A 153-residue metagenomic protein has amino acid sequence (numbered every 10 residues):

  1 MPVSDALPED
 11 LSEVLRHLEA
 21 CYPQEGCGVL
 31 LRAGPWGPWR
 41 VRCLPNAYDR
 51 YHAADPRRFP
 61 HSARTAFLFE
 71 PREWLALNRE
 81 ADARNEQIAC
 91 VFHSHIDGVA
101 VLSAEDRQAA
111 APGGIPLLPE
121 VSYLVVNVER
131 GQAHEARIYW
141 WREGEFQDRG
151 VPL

Functional and structural regions predicted by a protein language model:
M1-I88, D97-L153: Conserved beta-strand-loop surface patch within small alpha/beta domains used for substrate/adaptor or ligand engagement
S94: Residue-level "edge-of-site" marker
